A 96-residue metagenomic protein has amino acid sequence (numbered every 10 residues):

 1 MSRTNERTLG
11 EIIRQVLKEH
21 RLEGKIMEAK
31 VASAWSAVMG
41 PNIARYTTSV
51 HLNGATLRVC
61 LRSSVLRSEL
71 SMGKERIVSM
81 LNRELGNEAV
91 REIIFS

Functional and structural regions predicted by a protein language model:
M1-S36, V50, S68, E75 (+2 more regions): N-terminal presequence-like segments and adjacent domain-start helices
A34-R58: Short edge beta-strands and adjacent turn/loop segments
P41, S64-V65, N87: Short, charged/polar surface micro-motifs in flexible loops or helix N-caps
G54-G73: A short interface-forming secondary-structure element
R62, F95-S96: Short loop/turn motifs enriched for small/polar and acidic residues
